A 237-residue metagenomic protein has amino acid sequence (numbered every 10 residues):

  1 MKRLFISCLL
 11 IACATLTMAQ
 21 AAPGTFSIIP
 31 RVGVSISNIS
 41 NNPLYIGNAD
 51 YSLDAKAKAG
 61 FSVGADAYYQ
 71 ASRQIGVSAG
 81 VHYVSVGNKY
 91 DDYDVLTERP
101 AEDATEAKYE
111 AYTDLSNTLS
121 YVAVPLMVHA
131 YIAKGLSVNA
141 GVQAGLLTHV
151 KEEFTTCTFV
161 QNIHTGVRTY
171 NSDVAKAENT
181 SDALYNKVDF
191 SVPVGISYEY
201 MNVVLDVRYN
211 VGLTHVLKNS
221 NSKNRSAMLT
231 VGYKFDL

Functional and structural regions predicted by a protein language model:
M1-R31, V231-L237: Bacterial Sec-dependent N-terminal signal peptides
Q20-Q70: Short glycine/proline- and aromatic-enriched beta-strand/turn motifs that initiate or cap beta-hairpins
P23, Q70-Q74, A133, Y200-V203 (+1 more regions): Outer-membrane beta-barrel channels and translocator barrels
F26-V32, V77-A79, V124, V138-V142 (+4 more regions): Transmembrane beta-strands of outer-membrane beta-barrel proteins
V34-N38, Y83-G87, A144-T148, Y200-N202 (+2 more regions): Transmembrane beta-strands of outer-membrane beta-barrel pores
N38-K58, S85-S120, L147-D189, P193 (+1 more regions): Extracellular/periplasm-exposed beta-strand and loop segments of Gram-negative cell-envelope proteins, dominated by
G64, V122-H129: Short, proline-centered helix/strand-breaking motifs
A175-L237: Predominantly the C-terminal beta-signal and adjacent terminal strand-loop region of outer-membrane beta-barrel
